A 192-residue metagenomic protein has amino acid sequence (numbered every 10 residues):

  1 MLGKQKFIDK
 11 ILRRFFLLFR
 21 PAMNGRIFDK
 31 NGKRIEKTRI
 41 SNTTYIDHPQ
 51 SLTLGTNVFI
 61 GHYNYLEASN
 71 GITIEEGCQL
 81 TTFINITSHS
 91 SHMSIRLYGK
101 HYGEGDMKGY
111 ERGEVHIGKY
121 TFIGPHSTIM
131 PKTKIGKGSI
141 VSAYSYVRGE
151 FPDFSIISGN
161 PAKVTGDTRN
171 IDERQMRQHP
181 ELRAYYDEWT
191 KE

Functional and structural regions predicted by a protein language model:
M1-G32, E36-K37, I84, S90-S94 (+5 more regions): Terminal amphipathic alpha-helical/low-complexity segments used for targeting or macromolecular assembly
N42-L54, F59-K134, N160-P161, D167-R169: Flexible, glycine/small-residue-enriched loop-and-beta-strand segment within the central core of proteins
N64, H101-E104, Y144, P180-A184 (+1 more regions): Short amphipathic alpha-helical patches
G149: Short helix N-cap motif at coil->helix boundaries in the Bergerat
